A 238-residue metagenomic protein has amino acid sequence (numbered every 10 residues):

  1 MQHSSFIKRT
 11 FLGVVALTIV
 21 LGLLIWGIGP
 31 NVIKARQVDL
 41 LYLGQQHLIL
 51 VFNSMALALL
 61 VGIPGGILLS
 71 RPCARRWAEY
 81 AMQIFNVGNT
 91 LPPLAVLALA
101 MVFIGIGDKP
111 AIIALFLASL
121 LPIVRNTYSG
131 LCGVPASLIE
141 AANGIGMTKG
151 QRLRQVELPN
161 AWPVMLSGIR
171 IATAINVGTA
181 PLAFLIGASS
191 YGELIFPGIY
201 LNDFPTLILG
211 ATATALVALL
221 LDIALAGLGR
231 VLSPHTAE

Functional and structural regions predicted by a protein language model:
Q2-H3, I19-A56: Periplasmic/extracellular loop-to-transmembrane helix junction in inner-membrane transport proteins
H3-F11, I208-E238: C-terminal transmembrane helix and the adjacent membrane-cytosol boundary/short C-terminal tail of inner/organellar
T10, Y42-L50, S54, M101-P122 (+3 more regions): Loop-to-helix entry region at the N-terminal start of transmembrane alpha-helices in multi-pass membrane transporters
L50, G65-A100, I123-G133, E140: Cytoplasmic-entry segments and transmembrane alpha-helices of multi-pass inner-membrane transporters
V61, G65, F85-P93, I113-Y128 (+4 more regions): Faces of alpha-helical transmembrane segments in polytopic inner-membrane proteins
V102-F103, T179-T214, S233, E238: Glycine-rich helix-loop "coupling/hinge" segments at transmembrane-helix boundaries in multipass transporters
L117, K149-A183, L209, A213-T214 (+2 more regions): Transmembrane alpha-helices
N126-G168, Y191, I195, E238: Short cytoplasmic-facing helical segments at TM-TM junctions of multi-pass membrane proteins
